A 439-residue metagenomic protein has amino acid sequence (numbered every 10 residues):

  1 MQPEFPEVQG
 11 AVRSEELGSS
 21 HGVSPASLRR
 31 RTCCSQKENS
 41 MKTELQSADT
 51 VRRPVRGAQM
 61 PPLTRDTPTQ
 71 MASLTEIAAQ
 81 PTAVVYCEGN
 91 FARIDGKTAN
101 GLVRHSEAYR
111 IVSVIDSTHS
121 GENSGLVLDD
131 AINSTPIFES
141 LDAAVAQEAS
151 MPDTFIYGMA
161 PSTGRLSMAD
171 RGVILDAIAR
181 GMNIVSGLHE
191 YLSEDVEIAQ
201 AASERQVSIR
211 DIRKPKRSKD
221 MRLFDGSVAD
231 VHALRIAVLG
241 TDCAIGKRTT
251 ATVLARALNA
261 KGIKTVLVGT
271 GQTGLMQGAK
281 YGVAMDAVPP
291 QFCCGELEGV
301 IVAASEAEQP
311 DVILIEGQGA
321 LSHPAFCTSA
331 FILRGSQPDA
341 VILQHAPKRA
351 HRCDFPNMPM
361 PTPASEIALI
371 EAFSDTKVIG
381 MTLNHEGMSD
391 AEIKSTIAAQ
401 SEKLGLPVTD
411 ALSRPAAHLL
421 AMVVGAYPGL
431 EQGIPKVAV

Functional and structural regions predicted by a protein language model:
E4, V8-S14, G22: Short, intrinsically disordered low-complexity segments enriched in Ser/Thr with adjacent Pro
C33-C34: Cysteine-centered motifs
K42-L45, R65-Q70, L74-T82, G96 (+10 more regions): ATP-dependent carboxylate-amine ligase catalytic core
A83-Y86, N90-A92, S124-D142, N357-V439: C-terminal lobe/tail of nucleotide-utilizing enzymes
R110-T118, V185-L188, G269, I342-H345 (+1 more regions): Short internal beta-strands
V173-L175, R180-R235: Extreme N-terminal, non-catalytic leader segments that precede Walker-type/kinase nucleotide-binding cores
E190-L192, R217-K219, F224-S227, C294-A303 (+1 more regions): Conserved catalytic-core segment of NTP-binding enzymes
L223-K261, T265: Walker A (P-loop) phosphate-binding motif
